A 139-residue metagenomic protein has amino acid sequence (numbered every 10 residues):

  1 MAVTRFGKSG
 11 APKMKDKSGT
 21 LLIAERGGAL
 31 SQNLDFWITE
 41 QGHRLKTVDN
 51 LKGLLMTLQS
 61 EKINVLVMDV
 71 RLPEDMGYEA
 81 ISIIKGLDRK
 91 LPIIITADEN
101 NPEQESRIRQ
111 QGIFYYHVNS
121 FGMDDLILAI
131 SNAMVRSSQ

Functional and structural regions predicted by a protein language model:
M1-W37, D124-Q139: Non-catalytic signal-transmission and effector/linker regions of two-component phosphorelay proteins
T47-V65: Acidic, metal-coordinating helix/loop segments flanking the phosphotransfer/catalytic sites of two-component signaling
N50, M76-E79: Acidic catalytic/metal-coordinating carboxylates
L66-V70, A97: Active-site residues of response regulator receiver
P73: The feature encodes the CheY-like receiver
Y78-R89: Short amphipathic alpha-helix used as the core "switch/output" element in two-component signaling
E79, E99-H117: Alpha4 helix (beta4-alpha4-beta5 surface) of REC/receiver domains from two-component response regulators
K90-P102: A short, hydrophobic beta-strand element within the central beta-sheet of small alpha/beta folds
